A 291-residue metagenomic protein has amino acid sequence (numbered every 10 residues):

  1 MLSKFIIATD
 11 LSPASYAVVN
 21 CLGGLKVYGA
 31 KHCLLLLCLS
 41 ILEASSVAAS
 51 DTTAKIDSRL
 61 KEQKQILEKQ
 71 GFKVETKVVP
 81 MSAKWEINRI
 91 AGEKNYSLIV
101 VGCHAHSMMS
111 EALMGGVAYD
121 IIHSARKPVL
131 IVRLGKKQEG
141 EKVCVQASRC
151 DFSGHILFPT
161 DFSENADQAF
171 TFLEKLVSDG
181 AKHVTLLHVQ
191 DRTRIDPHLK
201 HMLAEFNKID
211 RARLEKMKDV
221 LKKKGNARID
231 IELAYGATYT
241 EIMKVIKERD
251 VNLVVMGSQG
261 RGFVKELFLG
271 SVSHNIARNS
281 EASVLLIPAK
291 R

Functional and structural regions predicted by a protein language model:
M1-D51, C150-A204, K222-K224, N279: Small/aliphatic-rich secondary-structure junction motif
C21, T52-Q63, E86, F172 (+2 more regions): Short, solvent-exposed amphipathic alpha-helices that sit in or adjacent to ligand/effector-binding or catalytic
G23-G102, S107-M108: Ordered, small/hydrophobic-rich secondary-structure cores
L34-L36, E75-V79, L130, T185-L187 (+3 more regions): General small-molecule cofactor/ligand-binding pocket signal
Q65-I99, K222-V254, R291: Structural beta-alpha unit
I90-V143, K244-R291: Gly/Ser-rich helix-loop-strand patches that form or flank binding pockets for ribonucleotide-derived cofactors
K182-E248: Structured core of small recognition/catalytic domains
